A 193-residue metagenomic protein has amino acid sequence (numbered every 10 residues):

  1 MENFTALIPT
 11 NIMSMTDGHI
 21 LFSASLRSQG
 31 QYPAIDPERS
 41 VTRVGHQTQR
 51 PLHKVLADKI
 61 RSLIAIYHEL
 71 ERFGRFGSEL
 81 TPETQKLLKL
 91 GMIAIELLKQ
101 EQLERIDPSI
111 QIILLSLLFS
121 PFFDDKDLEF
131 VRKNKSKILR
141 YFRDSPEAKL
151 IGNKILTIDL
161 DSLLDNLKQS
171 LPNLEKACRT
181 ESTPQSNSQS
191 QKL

Functional and structural regions predicted by a protein language model:
M1-L193: Conserved catalytic/coupling modules of large nucleotide/cofactor-utilizing molecular machines
